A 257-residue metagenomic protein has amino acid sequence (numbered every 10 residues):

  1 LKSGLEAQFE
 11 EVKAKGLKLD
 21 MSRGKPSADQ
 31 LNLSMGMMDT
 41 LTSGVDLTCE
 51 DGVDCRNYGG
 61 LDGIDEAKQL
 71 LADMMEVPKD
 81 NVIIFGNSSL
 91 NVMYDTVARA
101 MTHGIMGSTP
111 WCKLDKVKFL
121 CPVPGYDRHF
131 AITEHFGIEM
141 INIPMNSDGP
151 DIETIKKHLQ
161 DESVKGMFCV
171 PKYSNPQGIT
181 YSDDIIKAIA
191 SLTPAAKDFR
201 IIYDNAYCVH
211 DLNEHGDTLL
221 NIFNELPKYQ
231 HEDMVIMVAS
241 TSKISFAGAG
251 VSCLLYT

Functional and structural regions predicted by a protein language model:
L1-E66, A72-D73: N-terminal "arm"/small-domain region of PLP-dependent enzymes with the aminotransferase-like
Q30-G36, L212-G216, G248-V251: Short aromatic-enriched loop/helix-cap "lid" or pocket-rim segments at secondary-structure transitions that line
V53-K197, C208-Q230: Conserved core of the PLP fold type I
V170-S174, L226-G250: Active-site PLP-lysine loop of aminotransferase-like
R200-I201, I236: Hydrophobic "anchor" residues on beta-strands that sit immediately upstream of conserved functional sites
N205: Walker B catalytic acidic pair
Y256-T257: Conserved small/polar residues in nucleotide/adenosyl-binding loops
